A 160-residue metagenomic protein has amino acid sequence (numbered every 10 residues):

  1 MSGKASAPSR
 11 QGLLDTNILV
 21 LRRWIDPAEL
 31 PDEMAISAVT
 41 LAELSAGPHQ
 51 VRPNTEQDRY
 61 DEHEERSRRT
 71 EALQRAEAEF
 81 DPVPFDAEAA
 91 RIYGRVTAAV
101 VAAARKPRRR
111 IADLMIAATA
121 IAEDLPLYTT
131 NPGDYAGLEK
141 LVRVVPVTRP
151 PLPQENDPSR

Functional and structural regions predicted by a protein language model:
S2-G12, R22-A118, A136-E139, V145-E155: PIN-domain endoribonuclease scaffold, especially VapC-family toxins
D15: Conserved catalytic-loop position in the HRD/HxD motif
I121: Anion (oxyanion) recognition and catalysis
T130: Conserved acidic donor-binding loop of glycosyltransferase catalytic domains
N156-R160: A recognition module on extended beta-rich or small alphabeta surfaces enriched in W/G with H and D/E
